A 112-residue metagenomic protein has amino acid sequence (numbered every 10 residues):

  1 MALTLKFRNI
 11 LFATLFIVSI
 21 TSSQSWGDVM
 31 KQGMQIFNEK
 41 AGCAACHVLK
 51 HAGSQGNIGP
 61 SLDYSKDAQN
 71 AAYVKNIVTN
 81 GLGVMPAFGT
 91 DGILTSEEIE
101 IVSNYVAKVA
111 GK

Functional and structural regions predicted by a protein language model:
M1-D28, G111-K112: N-terminal export/targeting leaders of redox proteins
A2-N9, Q35, H47, A72-Y73 (+1 more regions): Periplasmic c-type cytochrome electron-transfer domains
F12, H51-S54, Q69: A short alpha-helix capping/helix-coil boundary motif
S19-N38, N70-Y73: Electrostatic cytochrome c docking/interface patches
V29-S61, G83-V84, K108-K112: Periplasmic/extracellular electron-transfer cofactor-ligation site, primarily the c-type cytochrome heme-c attachment
Q55-S65, I77-A110: Axial heme c-ligation environment in periplasmic c-type cytochrome domains
